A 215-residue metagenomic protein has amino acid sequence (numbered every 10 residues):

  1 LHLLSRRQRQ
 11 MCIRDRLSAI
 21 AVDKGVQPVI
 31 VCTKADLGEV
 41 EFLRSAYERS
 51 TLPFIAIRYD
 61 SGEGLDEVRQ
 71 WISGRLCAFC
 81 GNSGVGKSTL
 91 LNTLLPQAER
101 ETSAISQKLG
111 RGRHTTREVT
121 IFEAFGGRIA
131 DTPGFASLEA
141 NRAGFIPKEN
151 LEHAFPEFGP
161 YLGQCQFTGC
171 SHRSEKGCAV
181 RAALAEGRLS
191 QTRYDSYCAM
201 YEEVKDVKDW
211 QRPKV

Functional and structural regions predicted by a protein language model:
L1-R9, I13: Single conserved hydrophobic/aromatic residue that forms the stacking wall/gate of nucleotide- or nucleobase-binding
R6, A19-P28, A35, S50-P53 (+1 more regions): Helix-rich effector regions associated with P-loop NTPase G domains
R16, V22-K24, V40-F42: Phosphate/Mg2+-binding loops and adjacent switch elements in nucleotide/diphosphate-handling enzyme cores
D36-V85: Canonical P-loop GTPase G-domain recognition
C80-G81, G86, H114, E118-V119: Polybasic, low-complexity association/targeting segments
